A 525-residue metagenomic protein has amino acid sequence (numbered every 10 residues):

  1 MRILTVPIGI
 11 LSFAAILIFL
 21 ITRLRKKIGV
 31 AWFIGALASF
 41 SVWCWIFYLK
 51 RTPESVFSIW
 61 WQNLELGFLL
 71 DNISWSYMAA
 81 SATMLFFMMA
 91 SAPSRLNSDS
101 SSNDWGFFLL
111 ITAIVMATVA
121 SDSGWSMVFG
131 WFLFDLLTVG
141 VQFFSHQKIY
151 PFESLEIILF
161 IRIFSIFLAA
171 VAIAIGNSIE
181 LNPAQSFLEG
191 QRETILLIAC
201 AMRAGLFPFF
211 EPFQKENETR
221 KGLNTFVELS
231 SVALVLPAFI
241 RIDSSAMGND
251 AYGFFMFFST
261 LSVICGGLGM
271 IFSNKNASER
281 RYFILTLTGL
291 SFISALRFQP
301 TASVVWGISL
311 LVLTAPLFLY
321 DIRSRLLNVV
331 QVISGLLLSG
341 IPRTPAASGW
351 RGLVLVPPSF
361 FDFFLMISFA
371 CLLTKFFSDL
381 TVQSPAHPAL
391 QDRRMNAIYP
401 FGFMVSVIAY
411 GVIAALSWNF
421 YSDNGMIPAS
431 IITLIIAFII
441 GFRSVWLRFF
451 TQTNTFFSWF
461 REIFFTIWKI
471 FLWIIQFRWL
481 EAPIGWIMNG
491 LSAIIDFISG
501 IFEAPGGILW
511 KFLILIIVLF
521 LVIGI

Functional and structural regions predicted by a protein language model:
M1-G106, S458-E462, W479, P483-G490 (+1 more regions): Transmembrane helix-loop-helix hairpins at membrane boundaries of multipass inner-membrane proteins
T5-T22, I34-Y48, M78-S94, I111-V115 (+5 more regions): Central hydrophobic cores of alpha-helical transmembrane segments in multi-pass inner-membrane proteins across all
I21-K26, W105-T194, I198-L206, M270-Q331 (+1 more regions): Alpha-helical multi-pass transmembrane bundles of energy-transducing inner-membrane proteins
A31, S55-I59, E65, T194-F254 (+4 more regions): Short helix-boundary/re-entrant hairpin motifs in multi-pass inner-membrane proteins
A36-I46, G106-M116, L159-A174, L223-A238 (+3 more regions): Small-residue-rich segments of transmembrane alpha-helices in multi-pass membrane proteins, especially helix faces
W61-S76, E189-E193, L355-D362: Short aromatic-rich membrane-water interface segments that cap or initiate transmembrane helices in multi-pass membrane
F210, W306-V330, S359-V405, L434-F460: Predominantly late transmembrane helices and immediately cytosolic-facing juxtamembrane segments
Y421-M426, L447-I525: Aromatic-capped, Gly/Pro-kinked transmembrane alpha-helices
